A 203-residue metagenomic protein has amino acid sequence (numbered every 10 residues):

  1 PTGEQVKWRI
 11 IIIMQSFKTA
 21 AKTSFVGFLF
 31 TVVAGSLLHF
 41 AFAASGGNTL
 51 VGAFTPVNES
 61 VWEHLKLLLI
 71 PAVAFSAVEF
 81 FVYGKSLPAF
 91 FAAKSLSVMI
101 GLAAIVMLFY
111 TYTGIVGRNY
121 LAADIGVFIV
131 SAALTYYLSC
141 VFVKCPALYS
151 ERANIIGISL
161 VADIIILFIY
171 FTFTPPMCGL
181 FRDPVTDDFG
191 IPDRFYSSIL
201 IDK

Functional and structural regions predicted by a protein language model:
M14-G27: N-terminal membrane topogenic signal
F30-G47, I169-T174: Alpha-helical transmembrane segments of multi-pass membrane proteins
G35, H39, F75, E79 (+1 more regions): Small-polar-interrupted transmembrane alpha-helices in polytopic inner-membrane proteins
A43-S45, L108-G117, V143, T172-P175: Juxtamembrane "helix-exit" motif on the non-cytosolic side of transmembrane helices
V51-N58, V116-F128, P184-T186: Non-cytosolic membrane-interface motifs at loop->transmembrane helix junctions
A53-K66, G190-K203: Short aromatic-rich membrane-water interface segments that cap or initiate transmembrane helices in multi-pass membrane
K66-E79, I129-V141: Hydrophobic cores of alpha-helical transmembrane segments in multi-pass inner/ER membrane proteins, independent
I155-P175: Final/C-terminal transmembrane alpha-helix of multipass membrane proteins
